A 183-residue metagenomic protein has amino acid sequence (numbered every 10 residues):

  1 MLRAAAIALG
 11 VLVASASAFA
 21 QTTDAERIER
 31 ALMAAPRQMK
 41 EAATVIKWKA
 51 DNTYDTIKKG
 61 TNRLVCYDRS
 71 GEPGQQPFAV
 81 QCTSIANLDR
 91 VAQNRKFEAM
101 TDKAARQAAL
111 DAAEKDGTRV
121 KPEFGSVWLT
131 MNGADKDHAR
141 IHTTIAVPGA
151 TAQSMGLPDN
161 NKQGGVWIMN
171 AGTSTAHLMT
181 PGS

Functional and structural regions predicted by a protein language model:
M1-I7: Bacterial N-terminal signal peptides that target proteins for export
S15-S17: N-terminal signal peptide c-region/cleavage motif recognized by signal peptidases
Q21-S183: Primary mode marks residue(s) on the alpha4-beta5-alpha5 output face of response regulator receiver
